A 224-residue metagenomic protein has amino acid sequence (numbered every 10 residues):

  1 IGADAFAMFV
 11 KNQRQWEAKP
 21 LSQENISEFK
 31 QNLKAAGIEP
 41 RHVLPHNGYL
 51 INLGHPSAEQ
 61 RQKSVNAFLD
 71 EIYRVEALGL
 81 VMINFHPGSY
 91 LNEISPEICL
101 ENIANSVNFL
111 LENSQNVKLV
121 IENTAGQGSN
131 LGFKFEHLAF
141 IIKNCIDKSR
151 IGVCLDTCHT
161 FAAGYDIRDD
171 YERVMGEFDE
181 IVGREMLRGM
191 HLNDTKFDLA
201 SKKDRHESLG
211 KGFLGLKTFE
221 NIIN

Functional and structural regions predicted by a protein language model:
I1, S22-E39, A67-E76, A104-L110 (+3 more regions): Short amphipathic alpha-helices and their capping/turn segments at secondary-structure boundaries
I1-N47, I51-Y73: N-terminal pre-domain/capping segments
D4-M8, R41-N47, I83-F85, L119-I121 (+3 more regions): Hydrophobic faces of well-ordered beta-strands that scaffold small-molecule active sites in alpha/beta enzyme cores
K11-Q13, G48-L50, G88-Y90, E122-G126 (+2 more regions): Active-site beta-loop-alpha junctions enriched in small/polar residues
W16, P20, A58, I94-E97 (+2 more regions): Charge-dense, low-complexity intrinsically disordered segments
L53-G152: Active-site acidic/histidine proton-transfer and metal-coordination neighborhood in alpha/beta enzyme cores
I94, L131-A139, F161-I223: Gly/Pro-rich active-site loop or hairpin
